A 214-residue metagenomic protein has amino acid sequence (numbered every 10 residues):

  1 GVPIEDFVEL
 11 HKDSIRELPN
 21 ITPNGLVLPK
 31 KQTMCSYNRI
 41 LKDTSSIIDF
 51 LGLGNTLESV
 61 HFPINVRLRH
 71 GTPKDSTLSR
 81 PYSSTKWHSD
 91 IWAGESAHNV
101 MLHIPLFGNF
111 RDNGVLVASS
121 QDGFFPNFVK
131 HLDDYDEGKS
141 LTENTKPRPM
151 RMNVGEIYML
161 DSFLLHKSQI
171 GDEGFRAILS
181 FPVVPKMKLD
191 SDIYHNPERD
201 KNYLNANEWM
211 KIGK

Functional and structural regions predicted by a protein language model:
G1, G52-L53, K211-G213: Glycine-centered secondary-structure boundary/capping sites
G1-P19: N-terminal alpha-helical interaction blocks
R16-A97: Signature of the catalytic double-stranded beta-helix
S36-I47, S84, A93, H103 (+4 more regions): Generic detector of bulky aromatic hydrophobic side chains
P63, N99-H103, R176-I178: Broad gene-expression machinery/nucleic-acid interaction feature
R69-G71, D90, P105, S120 (+2 more regions): Structured loops at beta-to-helix junctions and adjacent beta-edge loops in soluble globular domains
P81-R151: Catalytic core of non-heme Fe(II) oxygenases with the double-stranded beta-helix
D122-K214: Conserved double-stranded beta-helix
